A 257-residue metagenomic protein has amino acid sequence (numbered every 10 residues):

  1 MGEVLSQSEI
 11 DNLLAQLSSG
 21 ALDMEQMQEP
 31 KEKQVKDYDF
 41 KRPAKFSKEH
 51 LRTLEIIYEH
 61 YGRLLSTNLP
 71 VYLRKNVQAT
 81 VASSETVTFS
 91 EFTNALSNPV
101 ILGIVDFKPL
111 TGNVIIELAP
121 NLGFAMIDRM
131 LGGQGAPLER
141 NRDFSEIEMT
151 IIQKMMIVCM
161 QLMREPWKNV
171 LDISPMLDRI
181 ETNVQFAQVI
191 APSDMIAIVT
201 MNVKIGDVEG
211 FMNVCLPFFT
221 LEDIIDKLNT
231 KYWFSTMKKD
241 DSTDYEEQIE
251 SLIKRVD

Functional and structural regions predicted by a protein language model:
M1-D257: N-terminal auxiliary interaction/assembly segments of multi-subunit proteins
